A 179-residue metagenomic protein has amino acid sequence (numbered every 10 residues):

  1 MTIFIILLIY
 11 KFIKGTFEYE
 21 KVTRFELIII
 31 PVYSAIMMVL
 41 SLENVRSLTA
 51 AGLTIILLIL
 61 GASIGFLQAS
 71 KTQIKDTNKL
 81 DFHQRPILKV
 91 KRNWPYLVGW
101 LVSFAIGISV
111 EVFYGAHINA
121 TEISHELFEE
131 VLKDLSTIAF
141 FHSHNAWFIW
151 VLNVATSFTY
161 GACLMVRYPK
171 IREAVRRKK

Functional and structural regions predicted by a protein language model:
M1-A62: Transmembrane alpha-helical insertion/packing segments
L8-V22, Q68-N78, A162-L164: C-terminal ends of transmembrane helices
F17-K21, I87-K91, D134-H144: Juxtamembrane loop-transmembrane helix junctions in multi-pass integral membrane proteins, especially the extracellular
T23-E26, F82-R85, W94, A120 (+1 more regions): General structural signal for secondary-structure boundaries
T49-T54, K91-V102: Alpha-helical transmembrane segments and their helix-start/interface "positive-inside/aromatic belt" motifs in integral
A50-A51, I74-K79, I106: Short charge-dense sequence patches
L57, G61, G65-L88: Membrane-helix interface/capping segments
Y96-K179: C-terminal membrane-adjacent module
